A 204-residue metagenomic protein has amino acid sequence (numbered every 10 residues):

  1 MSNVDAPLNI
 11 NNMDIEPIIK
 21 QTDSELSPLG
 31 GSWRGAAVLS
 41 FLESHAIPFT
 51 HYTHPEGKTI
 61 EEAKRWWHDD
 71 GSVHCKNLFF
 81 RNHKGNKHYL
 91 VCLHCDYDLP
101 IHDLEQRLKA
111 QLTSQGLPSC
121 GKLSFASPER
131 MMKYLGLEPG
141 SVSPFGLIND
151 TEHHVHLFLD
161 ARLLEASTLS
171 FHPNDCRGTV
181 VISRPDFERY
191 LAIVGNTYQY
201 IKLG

Functional and structural regions predicted by a protein language model:
S2-G204: Extended, low-hydrophobicity, polar/charged segments
